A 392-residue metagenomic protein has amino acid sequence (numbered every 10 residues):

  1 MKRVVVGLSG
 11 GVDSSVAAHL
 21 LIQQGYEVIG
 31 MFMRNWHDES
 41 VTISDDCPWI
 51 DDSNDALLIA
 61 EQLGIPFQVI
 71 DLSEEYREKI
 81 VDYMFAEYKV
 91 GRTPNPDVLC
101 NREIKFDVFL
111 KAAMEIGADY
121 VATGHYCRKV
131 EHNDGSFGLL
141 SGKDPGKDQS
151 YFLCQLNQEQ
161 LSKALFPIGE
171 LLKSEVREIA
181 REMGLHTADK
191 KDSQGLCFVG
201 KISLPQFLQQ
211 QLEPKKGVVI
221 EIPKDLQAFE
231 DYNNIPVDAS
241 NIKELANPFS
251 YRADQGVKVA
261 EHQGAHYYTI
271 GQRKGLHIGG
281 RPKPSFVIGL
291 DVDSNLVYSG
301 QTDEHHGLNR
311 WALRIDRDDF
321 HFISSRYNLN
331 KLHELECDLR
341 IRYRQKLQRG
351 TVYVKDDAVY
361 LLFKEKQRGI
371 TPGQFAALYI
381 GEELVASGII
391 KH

Functional and structural regions predicted by a protein language model:
M1-C154, L165, K173-E182, V287 (+1 more regions): ATP-dependent adenylation/nucleotidyltransferase module used to activate substrates
A122-C127, G138-H392: AMP-forming adenylation/ATP pyrophosphatase catalytic core
